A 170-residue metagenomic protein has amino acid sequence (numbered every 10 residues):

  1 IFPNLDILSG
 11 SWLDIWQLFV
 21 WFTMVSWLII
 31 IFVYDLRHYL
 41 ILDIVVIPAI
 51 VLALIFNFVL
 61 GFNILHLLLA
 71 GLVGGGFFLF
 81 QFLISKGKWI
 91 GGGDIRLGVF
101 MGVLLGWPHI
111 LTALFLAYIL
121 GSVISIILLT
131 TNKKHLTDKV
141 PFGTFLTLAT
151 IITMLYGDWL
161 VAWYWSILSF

Functional and structural regions predicted by a protein language model:
I1-D6, Q17, W21, D94: Multi-pass membrane catalytic core of lipid/isoprenoid biosynthesis enzymes
F2-N4, L60-G61, S85-K86, G106 (+2 more regions): Short helix-capping/hinge motifs at transmembrane helix termini and TM-loop junctions
F2-W12, K133-F142: Hydrophobic alpha-helical transmembrane segments and immediately flanking/interface helices in integral membrane
W12, V20-I124, W163-F170: Functional transmembrane core segments of multi-pass inner-membrane proteins
S26-W27, L52, L146-L155: Hydrophobic cores of alpha-helical transmembrane segments in multi-pass inner/ER membrane proteins, independent
F80, I126-T130, W159: Membrane-interface helix caps of multi-pass small-molecule transporters
I127-I152: Interfacial loop-to-transmembrane junctions
L148-F170: C-terminal domain-closing interface element
